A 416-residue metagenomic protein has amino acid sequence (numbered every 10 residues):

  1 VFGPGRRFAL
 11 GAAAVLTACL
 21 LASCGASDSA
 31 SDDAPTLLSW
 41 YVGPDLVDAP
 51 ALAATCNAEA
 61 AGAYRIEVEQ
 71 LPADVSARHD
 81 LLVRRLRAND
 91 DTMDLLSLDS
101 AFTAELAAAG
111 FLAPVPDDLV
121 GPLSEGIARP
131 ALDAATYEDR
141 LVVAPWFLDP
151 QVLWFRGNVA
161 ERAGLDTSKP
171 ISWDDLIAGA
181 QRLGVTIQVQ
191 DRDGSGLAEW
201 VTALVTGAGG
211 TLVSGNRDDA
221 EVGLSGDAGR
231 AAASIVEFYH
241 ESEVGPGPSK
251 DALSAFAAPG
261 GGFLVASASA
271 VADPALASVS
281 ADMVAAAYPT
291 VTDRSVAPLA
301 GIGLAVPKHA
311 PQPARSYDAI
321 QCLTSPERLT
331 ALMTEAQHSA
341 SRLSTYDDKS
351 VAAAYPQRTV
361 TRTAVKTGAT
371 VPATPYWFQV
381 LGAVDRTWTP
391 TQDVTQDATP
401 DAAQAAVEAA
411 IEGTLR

Functional and structural regions predicted by a protein language model:
F2-G3, R7-F102, A409-R416: Conserved N-terminal structural module of periplasmic/extracytoplasmic solute-binding proteins
S100-P150, V284-A286: Hinge/lid segment of periplasmic solute-binding proteins
A107-P114, E138-R140, G207, P274-D293 (+1 more regions): Ligand-binding "clamshell"
D117-I127, I187-S195, G210-R230, L276-S278 (+1 more regions): Short, solvent-exposed loop/beta-turn-alpha elements that line the ligand-binding surface or hinge of extracytoplasmic
V142-W146, Q151, D174-E221, D227 (+1 more regions): Extracytoplasmic/periplasmic solute-binding protein
E161, K366-R416: Conserved C-terminal helix/tail region of periplasmic/extracytoplasmic solute-binding proteins
A180-Q181, R217-G247: Glycine-centered hinge/linker elements that transmit conformational signals in sensory and ligand-binding systems
A272-S280, V291-R386: C-terminal lobe and pocket-closing loops of periplasmic/extracytoplasmic Venus-flytrap solute-binding proteins
